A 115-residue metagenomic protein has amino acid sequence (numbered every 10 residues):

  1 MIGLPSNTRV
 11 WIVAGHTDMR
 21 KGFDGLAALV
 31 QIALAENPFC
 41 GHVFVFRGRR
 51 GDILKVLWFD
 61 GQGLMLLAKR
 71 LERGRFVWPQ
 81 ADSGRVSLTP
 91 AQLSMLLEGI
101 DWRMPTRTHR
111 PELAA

Functional and structural regions predicted by a protein language model:
M1-A115: Polybasic/polar functional segments that serve as interface/processing modules
